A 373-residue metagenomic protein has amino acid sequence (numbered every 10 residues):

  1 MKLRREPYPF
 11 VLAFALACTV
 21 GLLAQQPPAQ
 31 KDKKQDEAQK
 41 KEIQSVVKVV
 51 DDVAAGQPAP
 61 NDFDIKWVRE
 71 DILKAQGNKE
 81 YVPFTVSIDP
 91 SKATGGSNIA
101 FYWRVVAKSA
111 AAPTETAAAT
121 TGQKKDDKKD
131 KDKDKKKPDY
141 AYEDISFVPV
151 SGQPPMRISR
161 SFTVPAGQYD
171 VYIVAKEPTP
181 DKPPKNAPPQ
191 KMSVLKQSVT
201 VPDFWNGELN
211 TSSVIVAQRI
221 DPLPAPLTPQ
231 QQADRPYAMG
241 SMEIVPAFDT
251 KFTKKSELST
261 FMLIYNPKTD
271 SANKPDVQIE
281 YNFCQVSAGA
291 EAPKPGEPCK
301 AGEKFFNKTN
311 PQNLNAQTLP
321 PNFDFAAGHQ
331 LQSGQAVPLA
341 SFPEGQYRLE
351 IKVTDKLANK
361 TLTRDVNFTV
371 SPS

Functional and structural regions predicted by a protein language model:
M1-K2, T361: Short alpha-helical segments used as structural interaction elements across diverse proteins
K2-L12, D355: Bacterial N-terminal signal peptides that target proteins for export
K2-R4, L22-P27: N-terminal acidic, proline/glycine-rich, low-complexity intrinsically disordered segments
L3-P7, A17, F283, P298: The N-terminal extracellular segments of secreted preproproteins, especially immediately downstream of signal
P9-G21: Bacterial N-terminal signal peptides
A24-S373: Scaffold/interface architecture of coatomer-like assemblies
